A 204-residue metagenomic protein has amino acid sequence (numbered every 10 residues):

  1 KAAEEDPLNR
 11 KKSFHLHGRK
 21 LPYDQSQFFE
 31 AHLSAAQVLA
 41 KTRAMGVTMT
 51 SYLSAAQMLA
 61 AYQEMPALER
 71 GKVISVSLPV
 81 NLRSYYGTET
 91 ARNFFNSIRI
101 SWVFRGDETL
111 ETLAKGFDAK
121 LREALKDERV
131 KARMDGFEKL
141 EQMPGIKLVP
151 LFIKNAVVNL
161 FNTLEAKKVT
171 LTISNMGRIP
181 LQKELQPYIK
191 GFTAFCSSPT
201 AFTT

Functional and structural regions predicted by a protein language model:
K1-H17: Intrinsically disordered, low-complexity regions enriched in acidic/Ser/Thr/Pro/Gln residues
S13-Q25, T90-R92, N96, K168: Short, functionally important structural connectors and interaction interfaces within domains
F14-R83: Gly/Ser/Thr-rich phosphate-binding loops and adjoining beta-strand/alpha-helix segments that form adenosine-phosphate
Y62-T204: Acyl-thioester-dependent acyl-group transfer interface
